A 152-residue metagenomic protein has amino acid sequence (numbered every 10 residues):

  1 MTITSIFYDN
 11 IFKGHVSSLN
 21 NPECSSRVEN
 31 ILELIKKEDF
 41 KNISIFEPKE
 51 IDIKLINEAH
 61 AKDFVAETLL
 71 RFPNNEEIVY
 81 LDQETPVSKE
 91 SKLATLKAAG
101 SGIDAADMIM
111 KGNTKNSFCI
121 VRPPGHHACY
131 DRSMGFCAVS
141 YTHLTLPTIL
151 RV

Functional and structural regions predicted by a protein language model:
M1-L144: HDAC/HDAC-like amidohydrolase catalytic core signature
H143-V152: Single conserved hydrophobic/aromatic residue that forms the stacking wall/gate of nucleotide- or nucleobase-binding
